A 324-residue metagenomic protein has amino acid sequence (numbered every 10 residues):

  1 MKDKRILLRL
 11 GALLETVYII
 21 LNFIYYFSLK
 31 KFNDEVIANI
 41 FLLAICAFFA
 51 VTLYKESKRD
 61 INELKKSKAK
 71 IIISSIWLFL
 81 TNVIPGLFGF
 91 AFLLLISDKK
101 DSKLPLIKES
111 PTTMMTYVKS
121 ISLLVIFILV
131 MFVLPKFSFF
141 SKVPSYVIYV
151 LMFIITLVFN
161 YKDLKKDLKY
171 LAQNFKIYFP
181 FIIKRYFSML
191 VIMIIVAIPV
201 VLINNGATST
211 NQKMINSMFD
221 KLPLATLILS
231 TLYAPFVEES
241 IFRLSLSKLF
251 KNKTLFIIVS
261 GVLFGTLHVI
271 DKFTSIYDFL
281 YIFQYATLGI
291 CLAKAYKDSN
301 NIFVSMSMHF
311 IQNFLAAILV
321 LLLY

Functional and structural regions predicted by a protein language model:
L7-N22, K70-L78, M115-V130, R185-I192 (+1 more regions): Alpha-helical transmembrane segments
Y18, Y25-K31, V36, L43-F49 (+2 more regions): C-terminal membrane module of polytopic membrane proteins
S28-V36, F139, L164-A234, I276: Juxtamembrane helix-loop-helix connectors linking adjacent transmembrane helices in multi-pass membrane enzymes
E35-I40, L80, P111-L164, N211-K213: Alpha-helical transmembrane segments in multi-pass membrane proteins
I40-I45, L87, Y146-F153, P223-L224 (+3 more regions): Membrane-embedded alpha-helical segments of multi-pass membrane proteins, especially the transmembrane helices
L53-K66, D98-S110, K136-K184, N300: Membrane-helix interface linkers and caps
I72-L94: Hydrophobic, aromatic-rich membrane-embedded alpha-helical segments
L190-I203, D220-Y324: Transmembrane helix-loop-helix hairpins at the membrane interface of multi-pass integral membrane proteins
